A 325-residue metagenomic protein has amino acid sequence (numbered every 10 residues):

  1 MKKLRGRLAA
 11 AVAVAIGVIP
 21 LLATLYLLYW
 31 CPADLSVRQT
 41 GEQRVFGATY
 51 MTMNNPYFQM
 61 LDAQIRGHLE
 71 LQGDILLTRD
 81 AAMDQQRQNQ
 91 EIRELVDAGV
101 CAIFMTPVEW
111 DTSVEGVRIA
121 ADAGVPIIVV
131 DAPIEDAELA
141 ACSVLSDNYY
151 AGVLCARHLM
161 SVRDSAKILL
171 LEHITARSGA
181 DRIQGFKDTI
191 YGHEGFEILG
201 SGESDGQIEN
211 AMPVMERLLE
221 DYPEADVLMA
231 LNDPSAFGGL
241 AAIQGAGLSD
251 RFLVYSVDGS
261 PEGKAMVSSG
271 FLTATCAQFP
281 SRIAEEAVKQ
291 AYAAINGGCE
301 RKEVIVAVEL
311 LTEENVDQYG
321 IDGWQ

Functional and structural regions predicted by a protein language model:
M1-V18: N-terminal Sec-pathway targeting helices
A10-A15, T24-S36, T189-I190, F279-Q325: Hinge/cleft segment of the Venus flytrap/periplasmic-binding protein
V45-Q64, H68, Q72, L77-Q90 (+5 more regions): Extracytoplasmic "Venus flytrap"
F46, I65, V153-F196, G200-S201 (+2 more regions): An alpha-beta-alpha
Y57-D74, A151-C155, S178-F196, N210 (+3 more regions): Short, solvent-exposed amphipathic alpha-helices that sit in or adjacent to ligand/effector-binding or catalytic
Q88, S143-I168, A180-D181, I208-M212 (+2 more regions): Hydrophobic alpha-helical segments within soluble ligand-binding/sensing domains
M105-A121, F186, L199-G200, S204-K264: Hydrophobic alpha-helical
D111-Y150, S161, S260-S268, G320: Flexible loop/hinge segments that line or gate small-molecule binding clefts
